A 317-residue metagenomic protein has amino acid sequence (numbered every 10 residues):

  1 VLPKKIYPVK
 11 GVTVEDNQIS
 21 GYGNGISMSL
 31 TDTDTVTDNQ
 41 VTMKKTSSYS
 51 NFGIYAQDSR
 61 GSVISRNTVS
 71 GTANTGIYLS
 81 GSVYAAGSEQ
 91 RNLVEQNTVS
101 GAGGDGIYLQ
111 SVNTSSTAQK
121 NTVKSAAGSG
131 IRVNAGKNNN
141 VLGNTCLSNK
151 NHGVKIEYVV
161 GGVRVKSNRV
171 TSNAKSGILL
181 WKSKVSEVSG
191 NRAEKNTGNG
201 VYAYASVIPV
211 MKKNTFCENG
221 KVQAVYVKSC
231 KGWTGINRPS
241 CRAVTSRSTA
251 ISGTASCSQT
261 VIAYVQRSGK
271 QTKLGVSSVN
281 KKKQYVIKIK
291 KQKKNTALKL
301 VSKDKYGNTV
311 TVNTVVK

Functional and structural regions predicted by a protein language model:
V1-V9, S20-S29, T46-S59, G71-Q90 (+6 more regions): Extracellular beta-strand/beta-solenoid scaffold signature
Y7, G11-V12, T33-D34, G61-S62 (+9 more regions): Solenoid scaffold repeats with emphasis on beta-solenoid/beta-helix
G11-S20, T37: Parallel beta-helix/beta-solenoid
M43, G81, N92, V265-R267 (+1 more regions): Residue-level signal for short segments within beta-strands and strand-turn junctions of well-structured beta-sheet
V112, V159, K290-Q292: Hydrophobic loop/turn residues within beta-sheet-rich immunoglobulin-like superfamily modules
K212-N219, V225-R238: Extracellular/surface-exposed low-complexity segments
G232-K317: Ser/Thr-rich low-complexity repeats and stalk/linker segments
